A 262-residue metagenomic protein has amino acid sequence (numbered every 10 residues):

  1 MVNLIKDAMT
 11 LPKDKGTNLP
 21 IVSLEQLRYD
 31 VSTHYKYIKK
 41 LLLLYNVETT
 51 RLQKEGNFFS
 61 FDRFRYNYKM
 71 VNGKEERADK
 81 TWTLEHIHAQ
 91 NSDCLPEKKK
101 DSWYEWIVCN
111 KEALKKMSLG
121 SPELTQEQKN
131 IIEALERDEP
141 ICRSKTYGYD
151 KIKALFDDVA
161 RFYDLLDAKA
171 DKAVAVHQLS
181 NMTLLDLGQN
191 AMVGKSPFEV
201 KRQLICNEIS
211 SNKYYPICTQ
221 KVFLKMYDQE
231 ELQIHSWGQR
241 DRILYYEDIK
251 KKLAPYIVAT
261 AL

Functional and structural regions predicted by a protein language model:
M1-L262: Flexible coil/loop and intrinsically disordered segments
